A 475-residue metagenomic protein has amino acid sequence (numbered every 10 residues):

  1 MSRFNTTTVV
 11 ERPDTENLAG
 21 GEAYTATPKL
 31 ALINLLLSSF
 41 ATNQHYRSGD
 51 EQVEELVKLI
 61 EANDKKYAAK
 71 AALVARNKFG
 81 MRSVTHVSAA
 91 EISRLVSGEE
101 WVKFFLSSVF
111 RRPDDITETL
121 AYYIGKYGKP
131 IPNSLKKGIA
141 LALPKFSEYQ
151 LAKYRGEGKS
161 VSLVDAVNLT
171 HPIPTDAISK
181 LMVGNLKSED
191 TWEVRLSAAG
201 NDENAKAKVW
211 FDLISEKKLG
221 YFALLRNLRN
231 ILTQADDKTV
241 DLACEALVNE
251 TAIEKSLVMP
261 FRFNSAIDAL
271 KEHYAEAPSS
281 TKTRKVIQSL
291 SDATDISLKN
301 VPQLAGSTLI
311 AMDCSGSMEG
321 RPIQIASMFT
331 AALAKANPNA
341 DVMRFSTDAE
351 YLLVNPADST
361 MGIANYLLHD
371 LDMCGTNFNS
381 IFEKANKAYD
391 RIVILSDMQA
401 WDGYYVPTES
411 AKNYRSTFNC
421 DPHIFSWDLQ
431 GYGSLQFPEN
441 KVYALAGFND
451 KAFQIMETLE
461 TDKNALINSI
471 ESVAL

Functional and structural regions predicted by a protein language model:
M1-R321, K335-L475: Long lumenal/extracellular ectodomains of secretory and single-pass membrane proteins
I323-S327: Short, conserved loop/turn and helix-capping segments at secondary-structure boundaries that abut family-defining
